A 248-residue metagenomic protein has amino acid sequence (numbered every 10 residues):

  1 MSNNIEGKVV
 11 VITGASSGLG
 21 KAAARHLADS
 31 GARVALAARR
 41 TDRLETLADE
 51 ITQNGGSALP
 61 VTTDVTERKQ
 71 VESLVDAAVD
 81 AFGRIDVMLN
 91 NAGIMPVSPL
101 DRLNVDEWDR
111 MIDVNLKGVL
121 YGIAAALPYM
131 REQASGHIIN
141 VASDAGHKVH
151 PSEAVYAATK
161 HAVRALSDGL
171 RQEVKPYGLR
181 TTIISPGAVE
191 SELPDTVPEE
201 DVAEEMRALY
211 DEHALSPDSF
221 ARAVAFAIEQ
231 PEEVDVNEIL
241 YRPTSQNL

Functional and structural regions predicted by a protein language model:
V9, S16-S17: Conserved glycine-rich cofactor-binding loop
A32-L47: Conserved glycine-rich Rossmann-like NAD(P)H-binding loop of the short-chain dehydrogenase/reductase
T41-D42, T62-L74, V105: The beta1-alpha1 cofactor-binding region of Rossmann-like NAD(H)/NADP(H)-dependent oxidoreductases
P99-L100, E107-I112: Substrate-binding pocket helix/loop in short-chain dehydrogenase/reductase
I123, T159: Active-site helix of classical SDR
S143: Residue(s) in the substrate-gating loop at a strand-loop-helix junction that position the organic substrate next
L179, I183-I184, A203-L248: C-terminal helical subdomain
